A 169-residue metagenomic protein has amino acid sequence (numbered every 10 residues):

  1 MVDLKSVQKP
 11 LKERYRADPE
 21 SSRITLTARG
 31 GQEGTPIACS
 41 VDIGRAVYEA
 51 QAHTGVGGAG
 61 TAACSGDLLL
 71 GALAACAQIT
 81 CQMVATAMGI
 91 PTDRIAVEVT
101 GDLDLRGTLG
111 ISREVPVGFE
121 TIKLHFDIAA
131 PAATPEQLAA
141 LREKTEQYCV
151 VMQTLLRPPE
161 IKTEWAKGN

Functional and structural regions predicted by a protein language model:
M1-G71, M83-N169: Extended beta-strand/beta-hairpin segments
A72-A77: Alpha-helical metal-binding/catalytic segments enriched in His/Glu/Asp
